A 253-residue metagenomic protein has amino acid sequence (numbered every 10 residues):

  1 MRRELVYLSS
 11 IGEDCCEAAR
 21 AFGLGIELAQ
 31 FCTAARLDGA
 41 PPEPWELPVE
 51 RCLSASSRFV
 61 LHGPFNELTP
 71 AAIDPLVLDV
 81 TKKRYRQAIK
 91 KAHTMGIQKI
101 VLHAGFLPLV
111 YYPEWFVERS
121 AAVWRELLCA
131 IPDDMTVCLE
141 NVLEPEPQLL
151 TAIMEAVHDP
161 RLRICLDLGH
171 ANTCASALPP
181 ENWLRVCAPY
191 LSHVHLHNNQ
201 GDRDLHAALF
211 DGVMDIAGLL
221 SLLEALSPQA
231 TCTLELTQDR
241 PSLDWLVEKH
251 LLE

Functional and structural regions predicted by a protein language model:
M1-Q87: N-terminal pre-domain/capping segments
M1-R2, E17-A19, Q98, P147 (+3 more regions): Histidine-acidic metal/acid-base catalytic patches
R3-S9, L24-L28, F59-G63, I100-L102 (+4 more regions): Hydrophobic faces of well-ordered beta-strands that scaffold small-molecule active sites in alpha/beta enzyme cores
S9-E13, A29-T33, P64-N66, G105-L107 (+4 more regions): Active-site beta-loop-alpha junctions enriched in small/polar residues
A35-R36, E67-I73, L107-Y112, T173-A175 (+1 more regions): A short acidic, helix-capping loop that chelates divalent metal ions and anchors anionic groups
P41-E46, V77-R86, E114-W124, S176-V186 (+1 more regions): Charged helix-capping and loop-helix junction motifs
P48-N66, A121-D133, I216-L223: Alpha-helix-loop-beta-strand connector modules within alpha/beta enzyme cores
A71-R163: Active-site acidic/histidine proton-transfer and metal-coordination neighborhood in alpha/beta enzyme cores
